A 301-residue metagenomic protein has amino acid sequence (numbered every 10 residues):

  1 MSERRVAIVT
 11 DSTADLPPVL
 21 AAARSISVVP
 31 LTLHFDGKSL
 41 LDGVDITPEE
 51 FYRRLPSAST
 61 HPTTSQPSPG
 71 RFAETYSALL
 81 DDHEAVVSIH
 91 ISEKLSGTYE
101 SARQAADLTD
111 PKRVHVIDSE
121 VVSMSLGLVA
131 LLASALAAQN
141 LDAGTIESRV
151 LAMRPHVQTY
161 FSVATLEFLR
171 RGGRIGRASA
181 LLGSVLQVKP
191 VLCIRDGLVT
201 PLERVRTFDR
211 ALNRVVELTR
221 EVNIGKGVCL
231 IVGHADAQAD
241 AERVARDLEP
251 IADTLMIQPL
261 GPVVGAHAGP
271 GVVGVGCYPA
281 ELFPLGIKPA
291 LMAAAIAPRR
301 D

Functional and structural regions predicted by a protein language model:
S2-R4, T13-S27, L31-T32, K94 (+2 more regions): Mixed-charge interfacial surface used for oligomerization/domain docking and macromolecular partner engagement
V6-Q66, R71: N-terminal glycine-rich anion-binding loop in soluble enzyme alpha/beta folds
T47-Y52, D81, R103-L108: A short glycine/small-residue-enriched secondary-structure motif
L55-P56, L80, A137, R170: Hydrophobic residues in alpha-helical segments
S57-E93, E100-Q104, A143-V150, R154-V157: Glycine-rich phosphate- or other oxyanion-binding loops that anchor nucleotides, phosphorylated ligands
T63, S88, V116, I231-V232: Short catalytic-loop micro-motif centered on adjacent basic/acidic residues
